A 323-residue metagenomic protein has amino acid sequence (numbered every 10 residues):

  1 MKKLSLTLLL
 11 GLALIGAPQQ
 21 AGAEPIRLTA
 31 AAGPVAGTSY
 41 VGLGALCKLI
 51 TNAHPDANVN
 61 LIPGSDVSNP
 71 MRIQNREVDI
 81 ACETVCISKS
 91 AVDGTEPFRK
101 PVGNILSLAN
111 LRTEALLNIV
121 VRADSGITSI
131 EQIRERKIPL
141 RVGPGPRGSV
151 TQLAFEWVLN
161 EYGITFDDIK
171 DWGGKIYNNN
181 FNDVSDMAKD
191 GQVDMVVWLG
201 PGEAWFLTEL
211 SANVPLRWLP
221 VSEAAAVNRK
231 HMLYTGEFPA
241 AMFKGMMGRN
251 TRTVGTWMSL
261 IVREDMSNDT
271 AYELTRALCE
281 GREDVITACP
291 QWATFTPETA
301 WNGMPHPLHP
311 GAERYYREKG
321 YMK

Functional and structural regions predicted by a protein language model:
M1-L4: Positively charged n-region of N-terminal signal peptides that target proteins for export
T7-G16: Bacterial N-terminal signal peptides
A17-A23: Sec/Tat signal peptide C-region and signal peptidase I cleavage site
R27-A53, A57-N58, L116-D186, D190 (+3 more regions): Bilobed "Venus flytrap"/periplasmic-binding protein-like clamshell domains and structurally analogous long
V41-Q74, M246-N250: Extracytoplasmic small-molecule ligand-binding "clamshell" domains of the periplasmic binding protein/Venus flytrap
Q74-L116: N-terminal segment of the mature folded domain
V85-I87, T95-P97, G103, S125 (+2 more regions): Pocket-lining segment of extracytoplasmic ligand-binding domains
D190, M195, G200-S211, W218 (+1 more regions): An extracytoplasmic/periplasmic, membrane-proximal ligand-sensing/linker region
